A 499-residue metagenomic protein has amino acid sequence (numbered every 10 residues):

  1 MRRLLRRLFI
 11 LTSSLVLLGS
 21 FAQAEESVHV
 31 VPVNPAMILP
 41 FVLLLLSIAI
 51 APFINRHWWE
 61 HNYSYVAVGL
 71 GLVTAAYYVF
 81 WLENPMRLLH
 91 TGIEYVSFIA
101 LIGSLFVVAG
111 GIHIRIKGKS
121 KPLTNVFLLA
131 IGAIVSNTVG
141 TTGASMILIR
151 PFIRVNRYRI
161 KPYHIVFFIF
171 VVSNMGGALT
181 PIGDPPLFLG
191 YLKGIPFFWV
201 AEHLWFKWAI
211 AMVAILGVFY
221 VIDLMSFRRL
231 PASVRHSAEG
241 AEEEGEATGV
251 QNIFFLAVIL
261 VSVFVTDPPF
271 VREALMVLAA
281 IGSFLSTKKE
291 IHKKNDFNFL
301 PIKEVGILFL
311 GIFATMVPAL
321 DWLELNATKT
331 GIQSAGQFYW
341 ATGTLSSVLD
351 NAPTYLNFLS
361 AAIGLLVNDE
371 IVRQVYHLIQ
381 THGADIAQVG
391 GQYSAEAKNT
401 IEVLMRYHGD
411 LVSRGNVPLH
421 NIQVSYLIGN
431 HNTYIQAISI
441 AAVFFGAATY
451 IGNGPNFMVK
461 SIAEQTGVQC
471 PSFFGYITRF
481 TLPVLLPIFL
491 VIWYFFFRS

Functional and structural regions predicted by a protein language model:
M1-A24: N-terminal secretory/membrane targeting signals
Q23-E25, R56-H57, A75-E94, F106-K121 (+4 more regions): Transmembrane alpha-helix boundary signature
S47-V66, H90, I116, E246-A247 (+2 more regions): Flexible hinge motifs at transmembrane-helix junctions and intramembrane kinks/re-entrant loops in multi-pass membrane
I93-I102, W199-V218, P269-V277, A341-S346 (+1 more regions): Alpha-helical transmembrane segments
L123-G176, N357-I440, Q465-P471: Hydrophobic transmembrane alpha-helices that form the pore/transport pathway of multi-pass ion and small-solute
L179-T180, L189, F198-G240, G390-N399 (+1 more regions): Juxtamembrane and boundary regions of transmembrane helices in multi-pass small-molecule transporters and channels
I215-T266, R272-M276: Long, contiguous bundles of hydrophobic transmembrane helices that form the permeation core of multi-pass
V258-D369, Q374-Y393: Transmembrane helical segments that form the transport core of multi-pass membrane transport proteins
